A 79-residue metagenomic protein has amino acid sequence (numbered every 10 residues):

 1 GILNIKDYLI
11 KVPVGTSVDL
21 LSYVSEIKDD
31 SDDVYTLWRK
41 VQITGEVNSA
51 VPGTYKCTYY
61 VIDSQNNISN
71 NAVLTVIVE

Functional and structural regions predicted by a protein language model:
G1-D33: Solvent-exposed, low-complexity, repeat-rich "mucin-like" stalks and linkers
G1-I2, I77-E79: Extracellular interdomain linker/stem segments of modular secreted and single-pass surface proteins
D30-V78: Serine/threonine-rich, repeat-prone extracellular segments and beta-strand-based repeat modules of secreted/surface
